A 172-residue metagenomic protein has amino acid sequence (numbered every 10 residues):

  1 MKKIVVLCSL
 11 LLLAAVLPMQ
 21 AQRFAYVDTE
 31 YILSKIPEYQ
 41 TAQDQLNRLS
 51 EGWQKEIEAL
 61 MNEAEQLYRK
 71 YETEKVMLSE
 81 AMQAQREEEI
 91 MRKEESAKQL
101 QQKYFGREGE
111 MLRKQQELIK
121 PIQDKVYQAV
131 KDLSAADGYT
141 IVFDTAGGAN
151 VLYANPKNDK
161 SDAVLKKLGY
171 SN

Functional and structural regions predicted by a protein language model:
I4-A15: Sec-dependent N-terminal signal peptides
V16-A21: Sec/Tat signal peptide C-region and signal peptidase I cleavage site
Q22-D137, I141-A149, S171-N172: Amphipathic alpha-helical segments
L152-A154: Short, exposed beta-strand-loop hairpins at the edges of beta-sheets in extracellular/periplasmic proteins
